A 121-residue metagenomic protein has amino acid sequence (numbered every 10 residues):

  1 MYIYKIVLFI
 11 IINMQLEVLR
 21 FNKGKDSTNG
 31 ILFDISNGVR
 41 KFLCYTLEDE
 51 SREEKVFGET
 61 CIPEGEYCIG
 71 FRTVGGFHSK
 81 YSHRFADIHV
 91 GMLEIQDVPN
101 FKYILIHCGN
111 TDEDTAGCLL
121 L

Functional and structural regions predicted by a protein language model:
M1-N13: Short, Lys/Arg-enriched N-terminal segments with co-localized hydrophobic residues within the first ~10-30 amino acids
I11-L121: Cell wall/extracellular polymer interaction/catalysis modules
